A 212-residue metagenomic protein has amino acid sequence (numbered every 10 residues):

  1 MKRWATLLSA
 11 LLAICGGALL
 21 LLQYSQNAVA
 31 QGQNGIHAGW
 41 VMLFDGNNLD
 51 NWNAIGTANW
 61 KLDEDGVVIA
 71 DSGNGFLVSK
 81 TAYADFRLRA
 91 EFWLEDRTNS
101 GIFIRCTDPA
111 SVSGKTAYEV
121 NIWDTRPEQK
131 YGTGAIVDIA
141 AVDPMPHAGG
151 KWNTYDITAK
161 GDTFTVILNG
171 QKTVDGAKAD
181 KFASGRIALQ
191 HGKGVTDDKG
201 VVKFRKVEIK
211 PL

Functional and structural regions predicted by a protein language model:
M1-L11: Bacterial N-terminal signal peptides that target proteins for export
S9-Q23: Bacterial N-terminal signal peptides
L19-L212: Carbohydrate-interacting regions of secretory-pathway proteins
